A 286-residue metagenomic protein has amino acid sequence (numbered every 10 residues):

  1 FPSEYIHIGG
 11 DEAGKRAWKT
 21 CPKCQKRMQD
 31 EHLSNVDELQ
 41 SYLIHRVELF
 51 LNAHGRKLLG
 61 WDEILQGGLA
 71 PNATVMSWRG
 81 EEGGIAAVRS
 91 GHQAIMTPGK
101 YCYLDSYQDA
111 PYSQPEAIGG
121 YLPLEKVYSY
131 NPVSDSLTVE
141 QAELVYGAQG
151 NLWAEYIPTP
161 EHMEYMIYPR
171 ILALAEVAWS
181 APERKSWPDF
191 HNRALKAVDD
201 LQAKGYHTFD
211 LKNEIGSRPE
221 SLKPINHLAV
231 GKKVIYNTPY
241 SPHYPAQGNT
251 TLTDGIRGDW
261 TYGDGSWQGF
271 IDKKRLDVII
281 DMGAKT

Functional and structural regions predicted by a protein language model:
F1-P71, W78-E81, I85-A86: Active-site neighborhood of glycoside hydrolase catalytic domains
P2, N52, R89, E176-W179 (+3 more regions): Hydrophobic alpha-helix feature that most strongly marks membrane-spanning transmembrane helices and their immediate
S34-N35, P158, H162, W267-F270: Short, contiguous acidic/charged loop-to-helix segments that flank catalytic cores in large enzymes
K57-A73, W78-L222: Flexible, acidic glycine-rich loops studded with aromatic residues
S217-K285: Disordered, acidic Ser/Thr/Pro-rich linker "stalks" and the adjacent N-terminal cap of the next globular domain
